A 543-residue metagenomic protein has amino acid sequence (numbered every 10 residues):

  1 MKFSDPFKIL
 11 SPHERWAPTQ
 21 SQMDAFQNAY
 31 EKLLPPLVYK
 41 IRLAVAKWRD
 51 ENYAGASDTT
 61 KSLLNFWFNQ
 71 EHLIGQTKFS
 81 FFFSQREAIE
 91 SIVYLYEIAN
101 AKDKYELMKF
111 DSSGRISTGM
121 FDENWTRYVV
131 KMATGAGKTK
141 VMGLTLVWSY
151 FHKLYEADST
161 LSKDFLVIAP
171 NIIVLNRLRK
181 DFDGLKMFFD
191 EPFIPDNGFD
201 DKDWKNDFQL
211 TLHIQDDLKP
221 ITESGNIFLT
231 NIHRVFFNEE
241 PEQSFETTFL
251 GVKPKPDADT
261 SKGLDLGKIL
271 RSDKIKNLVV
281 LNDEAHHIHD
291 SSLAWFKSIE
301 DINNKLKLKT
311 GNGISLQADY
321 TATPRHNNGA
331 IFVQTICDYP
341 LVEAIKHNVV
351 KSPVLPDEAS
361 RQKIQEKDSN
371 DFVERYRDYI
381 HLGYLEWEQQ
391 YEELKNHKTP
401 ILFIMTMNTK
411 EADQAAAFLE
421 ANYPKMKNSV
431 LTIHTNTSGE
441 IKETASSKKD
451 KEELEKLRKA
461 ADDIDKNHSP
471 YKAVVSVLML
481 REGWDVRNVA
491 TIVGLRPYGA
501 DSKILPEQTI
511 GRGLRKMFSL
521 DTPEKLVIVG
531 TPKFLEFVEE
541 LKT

Functional and structural regions predicted by a protein language model:
M1-T543: RecA-like P-loop NTPase motor core of helicase/translocase proteins
